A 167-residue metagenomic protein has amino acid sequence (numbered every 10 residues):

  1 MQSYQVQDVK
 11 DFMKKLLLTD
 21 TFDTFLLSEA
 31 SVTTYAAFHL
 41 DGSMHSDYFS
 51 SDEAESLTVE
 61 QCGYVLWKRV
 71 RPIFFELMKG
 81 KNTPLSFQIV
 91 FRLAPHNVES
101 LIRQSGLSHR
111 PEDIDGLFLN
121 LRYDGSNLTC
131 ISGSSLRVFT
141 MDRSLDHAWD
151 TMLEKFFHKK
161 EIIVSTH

Functional and structural regions predicted by a protein language model:
M1-W67: Charge-rich, low-complexity N-terminal segments
Q7, S28, T33, S46 (+4 more regions): A generic structural micro-environment signature that highlights single residues at secondary-structure boundaries
K10, K14-K15, K68, K79-K81 (+2 more regions): Context-gated lysine
F22, A30-T34, S43, R110 (+3 more regions): Short, surface-exposed, charged/polar-biased interaction segments
H39, M44, F49-D52, Q104-R110 (+3 more regions): General N-terminal targeting signals
Q61-N127: Surface-exposed, low-hydrophobicity interaction/linker segments
L128-H167: Mixed-charge, glycine-accented linear interaction segment located at domain edges/termini
